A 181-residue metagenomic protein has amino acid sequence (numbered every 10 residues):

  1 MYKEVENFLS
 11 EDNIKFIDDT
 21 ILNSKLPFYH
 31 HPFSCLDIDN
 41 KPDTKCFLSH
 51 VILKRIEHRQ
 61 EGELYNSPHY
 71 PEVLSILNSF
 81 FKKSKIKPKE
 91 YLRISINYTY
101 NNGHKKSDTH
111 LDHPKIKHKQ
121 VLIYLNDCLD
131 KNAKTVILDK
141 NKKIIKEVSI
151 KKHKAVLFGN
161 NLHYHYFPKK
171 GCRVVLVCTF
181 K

Functional and structural regions predicted by a protein language model:
M1-K89: Non-heme Fe(II)/2-oxoglutarate
L64-V177, K181: Catalytic core of non-heme Fe(II) oxygenases with the double-stranded beta-helix
